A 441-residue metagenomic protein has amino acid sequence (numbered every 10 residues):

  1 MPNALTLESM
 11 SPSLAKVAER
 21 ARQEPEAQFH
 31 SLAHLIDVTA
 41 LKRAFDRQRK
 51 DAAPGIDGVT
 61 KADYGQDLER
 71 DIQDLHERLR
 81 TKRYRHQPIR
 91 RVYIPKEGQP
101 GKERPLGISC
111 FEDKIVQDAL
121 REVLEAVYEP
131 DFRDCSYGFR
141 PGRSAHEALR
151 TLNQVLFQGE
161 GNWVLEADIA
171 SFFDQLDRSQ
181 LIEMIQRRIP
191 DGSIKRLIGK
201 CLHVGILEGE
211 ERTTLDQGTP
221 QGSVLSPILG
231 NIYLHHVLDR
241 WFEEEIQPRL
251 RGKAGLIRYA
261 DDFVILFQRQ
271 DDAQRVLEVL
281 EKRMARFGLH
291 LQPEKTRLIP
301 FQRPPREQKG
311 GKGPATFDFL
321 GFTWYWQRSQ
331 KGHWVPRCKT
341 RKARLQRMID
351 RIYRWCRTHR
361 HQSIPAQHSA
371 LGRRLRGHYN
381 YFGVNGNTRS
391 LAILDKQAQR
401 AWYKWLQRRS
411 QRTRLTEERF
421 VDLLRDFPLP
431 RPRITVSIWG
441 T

Functional and structural regions predicted by a protein language model:
M1-G58, A62-E69, Q73: Non-catalytic, polymerase-adjacent accessory regions of viral genome-replication enzymes
I36-K42, P88-V92, K96-G98, L202 (+2 more regions): Core structural elements
R78-L79, R83-Y93, D131-Q302, T316: Conserved polymerase palm-domain catalytic core
P105, S136, T214-T219, P336-R337 (+3 more regions): Short, solvent-exposed helix-loop connector elements
G107, F111-A119, A145, W163: Duplex nucleic acid-engaging cores and interfaces of nucleic-acid transaction enzymes
H203, G209, L291-Q362, R376: A conserved non-catalytic segment of reverse transcriptases and RNA-directed RNA polymerases corresponding to the late
G255-Y259, T296-P304, A370-R374, L391-Q399 (+1 more regions): A glycine-rich phosphate-binding loop feature that marks nucleotide/adenosyl-phosphate handling sites
T388-T441: A terminal-accessory region detector
